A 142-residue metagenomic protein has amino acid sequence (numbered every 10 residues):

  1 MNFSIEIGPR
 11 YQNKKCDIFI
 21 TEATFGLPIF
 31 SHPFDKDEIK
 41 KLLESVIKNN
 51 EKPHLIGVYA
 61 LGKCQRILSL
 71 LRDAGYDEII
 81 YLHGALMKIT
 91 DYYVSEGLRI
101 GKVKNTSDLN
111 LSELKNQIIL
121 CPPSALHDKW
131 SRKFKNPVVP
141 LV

Functional and structural regions predicted by a protein language model:
M1-P53, G57-G62, D73: His/Asp/Glu-rich metal-coordinating catalytic cores of metallo-dependent phosphodiesterases/hydrolases acting on
I5-I7, I29-S31, K88-S95, L114: Short, charged, surface-exposed secondary-structure boundary motifs
I18, E51-L55, I79, N116-I119 (+1 more regions): Residue-level preference for the first positions of well-ordered beta-strands
I20, E78-I89: Short internal beta-strands
I39, H54, E78-Y81, E96-G97 (+2 more regions): The feature marks the mature, well-folded catalytic cores of soluble enzymes
Q65-L70, Y92-Y93, S131: A short acidic (Asp/Glu
S69-E78: Short, surface-exposed basic-aromatic patches at helix termini and helix-loop junctions that form
D73, S95-G97, N105-V142: C-terminal regulatory/interaction regions
